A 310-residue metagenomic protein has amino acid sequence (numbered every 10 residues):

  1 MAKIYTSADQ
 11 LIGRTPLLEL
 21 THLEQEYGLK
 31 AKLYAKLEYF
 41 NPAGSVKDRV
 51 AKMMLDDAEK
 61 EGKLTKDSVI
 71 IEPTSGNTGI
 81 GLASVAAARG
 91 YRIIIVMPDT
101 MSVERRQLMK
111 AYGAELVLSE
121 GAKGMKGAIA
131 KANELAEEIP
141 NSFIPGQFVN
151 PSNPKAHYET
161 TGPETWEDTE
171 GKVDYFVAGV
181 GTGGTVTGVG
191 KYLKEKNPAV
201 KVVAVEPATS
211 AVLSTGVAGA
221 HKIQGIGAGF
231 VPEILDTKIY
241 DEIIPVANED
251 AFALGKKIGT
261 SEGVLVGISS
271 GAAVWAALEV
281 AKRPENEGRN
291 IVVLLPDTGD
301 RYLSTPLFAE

Functional and structural regions predicted by a protein language model:
M1-E310: PLP-dependent amino-acid enzyme catalytic core
